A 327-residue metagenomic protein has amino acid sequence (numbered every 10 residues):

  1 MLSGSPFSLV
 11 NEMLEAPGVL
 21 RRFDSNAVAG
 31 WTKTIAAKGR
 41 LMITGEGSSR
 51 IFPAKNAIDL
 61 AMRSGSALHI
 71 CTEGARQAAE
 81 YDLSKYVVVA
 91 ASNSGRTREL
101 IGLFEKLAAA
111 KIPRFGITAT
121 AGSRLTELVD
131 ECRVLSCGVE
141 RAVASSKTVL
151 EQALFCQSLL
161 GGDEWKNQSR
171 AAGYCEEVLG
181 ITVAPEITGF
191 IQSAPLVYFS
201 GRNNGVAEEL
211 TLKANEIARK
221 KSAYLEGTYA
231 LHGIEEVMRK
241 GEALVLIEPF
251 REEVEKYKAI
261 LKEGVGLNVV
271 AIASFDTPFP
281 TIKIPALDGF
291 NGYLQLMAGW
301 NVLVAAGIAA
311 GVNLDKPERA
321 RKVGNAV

Functional and structural regions predicted by a protein language model:
M1, S5-E15, S48-S49, P53 (+4 more regions): Catalytic cores of large soluble enzymes that bind and process phosphate-bearing ligands
G4-L9, V129, G266-V327: Phosphate-moiety recognition in structured ligand-binding domains
S5, L9-R40, E131-A243, A310-V327: Active-site phosphate/pyrophosphate-binding segments
A36-T182, E235, E242-I282: Glycine-rich phosphate-binding loops that contact phosphosugars or nucleotide phosphates
K55, A153, E208, L296-W300: Short, well-ordered alpha-helical segments
